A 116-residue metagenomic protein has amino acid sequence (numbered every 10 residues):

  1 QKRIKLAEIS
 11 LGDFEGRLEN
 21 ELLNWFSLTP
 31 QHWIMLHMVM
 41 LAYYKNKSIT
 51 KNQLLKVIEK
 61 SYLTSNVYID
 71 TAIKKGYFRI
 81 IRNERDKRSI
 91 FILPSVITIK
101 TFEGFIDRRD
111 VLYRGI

Functional and structural regions predicted by a protein language model:
Q1-L6: General nucleic-acid-binding
E8-H37: Short alpha-helical segments that sit at the start of domains
L18, E103-I116: Amphipathic alpha-helical dimerization/coiled-coil segments that flank or bridge DNA-binding/regulatory modules
H37-Y44: Short, locally clustered residues in the helix-turn-helix/winged-helix DNA-binding domain
K45-V57: Short acidic, hydrophobic short linear motifs in intrinsically disordered regions
E59-K74: Short amphipathic alpha-helical interaction segments
I73-N83: A short, conserved structural fragment
N83-I106: Short, cationic-aromatic polyanion-contact patches
